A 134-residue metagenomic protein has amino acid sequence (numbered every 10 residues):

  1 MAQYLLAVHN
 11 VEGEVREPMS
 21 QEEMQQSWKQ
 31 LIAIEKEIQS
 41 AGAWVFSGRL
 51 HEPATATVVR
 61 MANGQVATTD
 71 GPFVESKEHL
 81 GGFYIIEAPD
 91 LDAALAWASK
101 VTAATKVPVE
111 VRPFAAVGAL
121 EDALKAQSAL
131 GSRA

Functional and structural regions predicted by a protein language model:
M1-A134: Conserved, structured core segments of small domains
